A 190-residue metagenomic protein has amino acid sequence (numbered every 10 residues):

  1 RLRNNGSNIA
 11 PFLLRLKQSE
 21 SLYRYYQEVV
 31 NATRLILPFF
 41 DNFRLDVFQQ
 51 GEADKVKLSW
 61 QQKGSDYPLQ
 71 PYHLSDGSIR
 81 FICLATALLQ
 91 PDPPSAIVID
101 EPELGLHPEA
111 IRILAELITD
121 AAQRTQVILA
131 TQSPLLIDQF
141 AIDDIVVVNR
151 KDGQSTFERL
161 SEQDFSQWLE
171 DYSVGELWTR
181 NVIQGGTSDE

Functional and structural regions predicted by a protein language model:
R1-C83, A87, R180-E190: Phosphate-coordinating catalytic segments in nucleotide- and nucleic-acid-processing enzymes
D76, F81-L88, I111-L117, F157: Conserved P-loop NTPase motor cores
S95-A96: The start of beta-strands in P-loop NTPase/AAA+ ATPase cores
D100-E101: Walker B catalytic acidic pair
R112-E190: C-terminal lobe/lid and adjacent interdomain/linker elements of RecA-like ASCE P-loop ATPase modules
